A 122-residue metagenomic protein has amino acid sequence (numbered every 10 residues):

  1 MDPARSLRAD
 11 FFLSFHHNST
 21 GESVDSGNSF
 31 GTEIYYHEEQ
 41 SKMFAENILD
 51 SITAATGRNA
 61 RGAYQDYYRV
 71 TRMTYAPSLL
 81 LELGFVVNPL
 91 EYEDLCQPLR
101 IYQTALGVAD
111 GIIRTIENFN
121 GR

Functional and structural regions predicted by a protein language model:
M1-R122: Active-site-proximal helix/loop segments of hydrolytic enzymes
